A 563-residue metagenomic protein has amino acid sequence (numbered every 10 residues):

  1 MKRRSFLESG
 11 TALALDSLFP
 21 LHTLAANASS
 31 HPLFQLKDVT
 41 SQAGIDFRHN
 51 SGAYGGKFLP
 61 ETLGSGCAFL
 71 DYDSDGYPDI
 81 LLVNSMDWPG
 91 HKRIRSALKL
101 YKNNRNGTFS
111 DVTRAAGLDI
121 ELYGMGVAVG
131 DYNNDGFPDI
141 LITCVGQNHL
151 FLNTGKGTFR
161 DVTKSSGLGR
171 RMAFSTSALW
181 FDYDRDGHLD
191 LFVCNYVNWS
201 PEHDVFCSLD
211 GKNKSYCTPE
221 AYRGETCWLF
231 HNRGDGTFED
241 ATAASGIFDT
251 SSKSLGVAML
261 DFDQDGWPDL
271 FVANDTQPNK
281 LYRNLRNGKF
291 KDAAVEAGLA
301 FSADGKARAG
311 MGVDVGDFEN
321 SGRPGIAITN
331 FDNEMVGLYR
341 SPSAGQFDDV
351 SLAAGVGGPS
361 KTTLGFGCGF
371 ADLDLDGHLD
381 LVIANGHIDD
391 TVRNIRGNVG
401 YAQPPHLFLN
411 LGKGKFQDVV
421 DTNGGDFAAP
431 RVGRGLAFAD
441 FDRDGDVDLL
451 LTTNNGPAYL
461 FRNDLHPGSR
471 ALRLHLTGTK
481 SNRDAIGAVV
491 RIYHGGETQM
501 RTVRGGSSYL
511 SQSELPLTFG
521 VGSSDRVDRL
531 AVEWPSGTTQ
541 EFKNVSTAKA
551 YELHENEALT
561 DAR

Functional and structural regions predicted by a protein language model:
M1-S17: N-terminal secretory signal peptides and thylakoid transit peptides that target proteins across membranes
L18-D46: C-terminal segment of N-terminal export signals and the immediately downstream linker at the start of the mature
Q35-R48, A53-L59, S110-L122, V162-F174 (+8 more regions): Short loop/turn motifs that recur once per blade in beta-propeller domains
A53, G355-G358, G397-R563: Gly/Ser/Thr/Pro-enriched helix-cap/hinge segments flanking short amphipathic alpha-helices
G64-S74, G124-F137, L152, T176-R185 (+5 more regions): Beta-propeller blade termini
I80-N84, D139-C144, L191-N195, L270-N274 (+4 more regions): Hydrophobic beta-strand segments that make up the repeating blades of beta-propeller and related beta-repeat
V83-R93, V197-A221, A384-G400: Short, conserved, GDST-rich strand-edge loop motifs in beta-rich repeat architectures
G117, Y123-A128, V145-Q147, L152-W180 (+1 more regions): Asp-box/WD-like beta-propeller blade repeats and closely related beta-sheet repeat scaffolds
